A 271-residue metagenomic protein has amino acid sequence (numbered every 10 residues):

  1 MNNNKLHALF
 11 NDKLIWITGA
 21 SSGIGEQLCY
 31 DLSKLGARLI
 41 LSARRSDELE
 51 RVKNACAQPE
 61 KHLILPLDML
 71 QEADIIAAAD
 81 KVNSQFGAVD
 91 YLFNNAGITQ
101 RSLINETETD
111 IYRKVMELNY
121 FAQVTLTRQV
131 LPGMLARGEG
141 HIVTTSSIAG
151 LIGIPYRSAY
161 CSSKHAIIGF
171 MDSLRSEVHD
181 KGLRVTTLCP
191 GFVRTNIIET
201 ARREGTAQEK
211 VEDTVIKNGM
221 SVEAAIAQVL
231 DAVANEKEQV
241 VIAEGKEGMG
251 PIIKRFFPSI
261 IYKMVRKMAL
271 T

Functional and structural regions predicted by a protein language model:
S21-S22: Conserved glycine-rich cofactor-binding loop
L35-V52: Conserved glycine-rich Rossmann-like NAD(P)H-binding loop of the short-chain dehydrogenase/reductase
L67-A77, T109: The beta1-alpha1 cofactor-binding region of Rossmann-like NAD(H)/NADP(H)-dependent oxidoreductases
L103-I104, E108-R113: Substrate-binding pocket helix/loop in short-chain dehydrogenase/reductase
T127, S163: Active-site helix of classical SDR
S147: Residue(s) in the substrate-gating loop at a strand-loop-helix junction that position the organic substrate next
H179-G245: SDR active-site lid
